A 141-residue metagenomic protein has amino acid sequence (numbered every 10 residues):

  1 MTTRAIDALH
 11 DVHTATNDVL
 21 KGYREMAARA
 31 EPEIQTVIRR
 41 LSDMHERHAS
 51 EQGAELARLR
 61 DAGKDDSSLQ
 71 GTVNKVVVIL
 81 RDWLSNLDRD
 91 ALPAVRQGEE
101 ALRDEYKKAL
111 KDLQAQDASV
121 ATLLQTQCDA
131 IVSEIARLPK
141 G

Functional and structural regions predicted by a protein language model:
M1-A30, D90-Q114: Alpha-helical bundle segments that constitute or directly flank the non-heme di-iron/ferroxidase center
R4-V12, E31-E51, D88-V95, A118-S133: Alpha-helical scaffold segments that form or flank carboxylate-/histidine-based iron centers
V12, V19, M26, H48 (+6 more regions): Amphipathic alpha-helices that form helix-helix packing interfaces
D18-Y23, D43-H45, L69-V77: Short, functional N-terminal and low-complexity linear motifs
A27, L56, R60, D88 (+3 more regions): Long, hydrophobic, amphipathic alpha-helical segments used as structural scaffolds
T36-G71, L138-G141: Conserved alpha-helical segments that form or flank metal/cofactor-binding pockets of metalloenzymes
A54-P93, Q97-R103: Carboxylate-rich helix-loop segments that flank metal/cofactor sites and access channels in metalloenzymes
G98-G141: Preference for long, well-ordered alpha-helical segments
